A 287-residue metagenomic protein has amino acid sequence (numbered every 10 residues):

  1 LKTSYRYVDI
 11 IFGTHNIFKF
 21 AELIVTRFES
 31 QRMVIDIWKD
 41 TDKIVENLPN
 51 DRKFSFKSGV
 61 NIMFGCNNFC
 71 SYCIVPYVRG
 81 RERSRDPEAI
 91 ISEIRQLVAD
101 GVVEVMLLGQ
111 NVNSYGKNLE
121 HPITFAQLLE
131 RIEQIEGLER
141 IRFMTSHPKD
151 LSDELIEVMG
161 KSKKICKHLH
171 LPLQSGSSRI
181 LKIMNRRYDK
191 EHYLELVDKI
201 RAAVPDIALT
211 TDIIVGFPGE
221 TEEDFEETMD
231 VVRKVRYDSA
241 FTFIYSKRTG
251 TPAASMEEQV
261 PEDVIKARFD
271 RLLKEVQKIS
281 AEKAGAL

Functional and structural regions predicted by a protein language model:
L1, A99-E222: Conserved SAM/AdoMet-binding glycine-rich loop
L1-L108, N113-Y115, L169, E191-A202 (+3 more regions): Proteins enriched for Cys/Gly/acidic motifs involved in redox and nucleic-acid/cofactor modification
F18, F28-E29, F54, L119-T124 (+4 more regions): General N-terminal targeting signals
M33, M63, M106, M144 (+4 more regions): Detector for methionine-enriched segments
Y77-R81, I180-M184, S255-M256: Short coil/turn segments at secondary-structure junctions
G116-E133, G137, M184-R187, K247-Q277: Radical SAM enzyme [4Fe-4S]-AdoMet core and its adjacent flexible, acidic and glycine-rich loops/tails across
E220, K234-Y237: Contiguous mid-protein beta-loop-alpha structural module that forms a pocket-lining wall or clamp of enzyme active
